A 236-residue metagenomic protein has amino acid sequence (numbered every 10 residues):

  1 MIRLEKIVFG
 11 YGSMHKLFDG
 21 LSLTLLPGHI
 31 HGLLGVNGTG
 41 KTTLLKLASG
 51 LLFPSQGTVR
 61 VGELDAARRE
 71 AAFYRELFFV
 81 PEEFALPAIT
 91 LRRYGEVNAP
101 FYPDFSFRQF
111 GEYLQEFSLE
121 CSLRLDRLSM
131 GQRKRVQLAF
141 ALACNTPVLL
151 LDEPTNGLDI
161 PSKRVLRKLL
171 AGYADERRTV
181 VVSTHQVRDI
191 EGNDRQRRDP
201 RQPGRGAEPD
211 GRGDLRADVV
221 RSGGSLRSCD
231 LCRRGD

Functional and structural regions predicted by a protein language model:
M1-L21, P27: A short, flexible loop at the N-terminus of ABC-type nucleotide-binding domains that lies
L34-V36: The feature captures the beta-strand-to-loop junction immediately N-terminal to the Walker
S49: Helix-to-loop junction immediately C-terminal to a conserved catalytic motif
G57-D65, A72-F73: Conserved ABC transporter NBD signature motif
A71-Q137: ABC-family P-loop ATPase nucleotide-binding domains
L149-E153, L158: Catalytic Walker B motif of ABC-type/P-loop ATPase nucleotide-binding domains
L166-V181, H185-D236: ABC transporter nucleotide-binding domain
